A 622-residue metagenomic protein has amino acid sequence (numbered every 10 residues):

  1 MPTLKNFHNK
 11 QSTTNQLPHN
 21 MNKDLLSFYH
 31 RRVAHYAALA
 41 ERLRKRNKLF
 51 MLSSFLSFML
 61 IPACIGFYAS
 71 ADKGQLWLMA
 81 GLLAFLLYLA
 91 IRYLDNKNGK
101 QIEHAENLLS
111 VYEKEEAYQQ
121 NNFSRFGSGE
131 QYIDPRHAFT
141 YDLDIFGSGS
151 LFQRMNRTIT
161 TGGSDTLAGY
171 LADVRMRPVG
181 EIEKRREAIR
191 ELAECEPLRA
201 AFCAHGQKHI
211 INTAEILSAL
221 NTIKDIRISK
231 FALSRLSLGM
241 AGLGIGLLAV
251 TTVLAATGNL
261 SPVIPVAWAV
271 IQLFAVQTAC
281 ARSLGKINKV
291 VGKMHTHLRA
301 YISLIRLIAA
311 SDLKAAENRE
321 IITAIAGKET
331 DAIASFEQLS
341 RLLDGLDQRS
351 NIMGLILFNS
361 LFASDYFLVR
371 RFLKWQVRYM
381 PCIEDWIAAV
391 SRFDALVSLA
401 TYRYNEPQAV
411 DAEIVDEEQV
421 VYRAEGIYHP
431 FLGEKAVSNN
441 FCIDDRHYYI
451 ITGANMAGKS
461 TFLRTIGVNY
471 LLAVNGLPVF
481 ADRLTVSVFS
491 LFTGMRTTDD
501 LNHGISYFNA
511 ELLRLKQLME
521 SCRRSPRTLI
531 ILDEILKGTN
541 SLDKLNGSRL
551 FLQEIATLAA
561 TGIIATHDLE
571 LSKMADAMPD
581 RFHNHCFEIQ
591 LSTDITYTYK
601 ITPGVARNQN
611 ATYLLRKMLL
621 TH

Functional and structural regions predicted by a protein language model:
H8-Q11, Q16-H19: Low-complexity, intrinsically disordered or signal/transmembrane-proximal segments
N20-A454, F462-L491, L513-R514: Alpha-helical coupling/stalk and coiled-coil linker elements that connect catalytic or binding modules and transmit
L399-Y402, E406-H622: ATPase nucleotide-binding head domains, primarily ABC-like/P-loop NTPase cores
